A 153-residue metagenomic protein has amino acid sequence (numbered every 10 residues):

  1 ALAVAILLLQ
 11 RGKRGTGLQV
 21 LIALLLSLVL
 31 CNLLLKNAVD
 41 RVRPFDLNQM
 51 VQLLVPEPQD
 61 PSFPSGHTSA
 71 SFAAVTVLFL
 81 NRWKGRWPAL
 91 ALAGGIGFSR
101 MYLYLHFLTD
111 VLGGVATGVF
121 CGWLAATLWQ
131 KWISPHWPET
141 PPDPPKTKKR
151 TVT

Functional and structural regions predicted by a protein language model:
A1-Q59, S69-L80, K84-I96: Hydrophobic alpha-helical bundle signature of multipass membrane enzymes
Q52-T153: Membrane-embedded catalytic cores of phosphoryl/pyrophosphoryl-handling enzymes
